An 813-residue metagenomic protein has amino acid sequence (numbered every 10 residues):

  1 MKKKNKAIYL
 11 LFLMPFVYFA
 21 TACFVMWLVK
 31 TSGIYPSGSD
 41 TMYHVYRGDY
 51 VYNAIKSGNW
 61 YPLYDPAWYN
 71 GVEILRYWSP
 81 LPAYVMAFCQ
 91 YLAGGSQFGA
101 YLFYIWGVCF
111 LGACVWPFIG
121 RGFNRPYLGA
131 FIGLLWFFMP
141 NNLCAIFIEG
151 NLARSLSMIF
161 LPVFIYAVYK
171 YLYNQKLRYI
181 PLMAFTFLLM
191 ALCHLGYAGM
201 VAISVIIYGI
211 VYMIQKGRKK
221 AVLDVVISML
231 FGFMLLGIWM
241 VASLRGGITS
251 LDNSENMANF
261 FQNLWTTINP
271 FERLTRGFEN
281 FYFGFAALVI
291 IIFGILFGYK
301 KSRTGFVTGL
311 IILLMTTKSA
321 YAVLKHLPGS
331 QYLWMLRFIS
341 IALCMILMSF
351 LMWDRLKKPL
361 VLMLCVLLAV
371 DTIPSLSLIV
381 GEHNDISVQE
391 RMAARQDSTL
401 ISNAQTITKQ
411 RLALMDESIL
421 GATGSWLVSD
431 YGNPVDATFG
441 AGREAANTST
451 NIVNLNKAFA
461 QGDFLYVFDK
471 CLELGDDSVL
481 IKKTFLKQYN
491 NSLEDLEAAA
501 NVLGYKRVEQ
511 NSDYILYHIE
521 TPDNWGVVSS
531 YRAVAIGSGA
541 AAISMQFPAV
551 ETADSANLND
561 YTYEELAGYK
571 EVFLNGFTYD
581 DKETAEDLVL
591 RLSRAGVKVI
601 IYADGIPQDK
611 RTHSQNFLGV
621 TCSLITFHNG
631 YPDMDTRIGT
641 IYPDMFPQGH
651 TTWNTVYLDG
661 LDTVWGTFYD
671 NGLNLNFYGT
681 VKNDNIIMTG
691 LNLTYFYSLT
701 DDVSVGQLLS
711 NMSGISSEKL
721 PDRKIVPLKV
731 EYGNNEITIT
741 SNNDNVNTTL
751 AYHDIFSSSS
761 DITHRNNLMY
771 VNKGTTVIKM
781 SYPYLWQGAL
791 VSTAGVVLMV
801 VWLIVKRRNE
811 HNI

Functional and structural regions predicted by a protein language model:
M1-S387, T399, L465, S478-I481 (+5 more regions): Membrane-embedded transmembrane-helix bundle of lipid-linked glycan/lipid transferases
K2-K3, G537-G539, E718-I813: Active-site-proximal, structured, solvent-exposed surfaces of multi-pass membrane proteins that position macromolecular
L135, A413, L480, K570-G576 (+2 more regions): Structural motif
A145-I146, M200-V201, G421-G424, K487-L496 (+4 more regions): Extracytoplasmic/secreted cell-surface and envelope-processing proteins
F187, V370-H383, A404-D477, F485 (+6 more regions): Extracytoplasmic/lumenal acceptor-recognition loop(s) of multi-pass membrane glycoenzymes
L472, K487-Q488, L496-A499, D513-H518 (+1 more regions): Catalytic cores of secreted or luminal carbohydrate-active enzymes
E583-Y642: A glycine-rich, often tryptophan-bearing local segment used as a flexible ligand/cofactor-contacting loop or short
G630-K682, Y697: Catalytic beta-strand/loop cores that center a nucleophilic Ser/Cys/Thr and support acyl-enzyme chemistry
